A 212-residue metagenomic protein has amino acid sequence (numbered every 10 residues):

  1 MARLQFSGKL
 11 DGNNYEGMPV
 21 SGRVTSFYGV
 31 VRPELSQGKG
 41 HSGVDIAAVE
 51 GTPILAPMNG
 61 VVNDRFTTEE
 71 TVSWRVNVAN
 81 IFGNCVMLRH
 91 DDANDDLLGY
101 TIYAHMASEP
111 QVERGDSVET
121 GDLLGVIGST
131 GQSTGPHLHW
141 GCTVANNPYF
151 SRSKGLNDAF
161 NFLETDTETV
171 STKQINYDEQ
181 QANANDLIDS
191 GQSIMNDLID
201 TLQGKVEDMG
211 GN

Functional and structural regions predicted by a protein language model:
M1-N84, A93-N94, T120, S129 (+3 more regions): Surface-exposed, glycine-biased beta-strand/turn segments
L4-G12, N94, L98, E113-D122 (+1 more regions): Acidic, glycine-rich catalytic/binding loops that coordinate metals and/or anionic ligands
F27, I102-A104, G141: A cross-family glycoside hydrolase active-site/sugar-binding cleft signature
S42-D45, L88, I102, V144-K154: Small beta-barrel nucleic-acid-binding modules, principally OB-folds
V49-E50, L55-A56, R65, H90-D91 (+2 more regions): Short histidine-centered loop motifs in beta-beta connectors
V126: Short glycine-/small-residue motifs
G135-G141: Histidine-centered divalent-metal-coordination microenvironment in nucleic-acid enzymes
